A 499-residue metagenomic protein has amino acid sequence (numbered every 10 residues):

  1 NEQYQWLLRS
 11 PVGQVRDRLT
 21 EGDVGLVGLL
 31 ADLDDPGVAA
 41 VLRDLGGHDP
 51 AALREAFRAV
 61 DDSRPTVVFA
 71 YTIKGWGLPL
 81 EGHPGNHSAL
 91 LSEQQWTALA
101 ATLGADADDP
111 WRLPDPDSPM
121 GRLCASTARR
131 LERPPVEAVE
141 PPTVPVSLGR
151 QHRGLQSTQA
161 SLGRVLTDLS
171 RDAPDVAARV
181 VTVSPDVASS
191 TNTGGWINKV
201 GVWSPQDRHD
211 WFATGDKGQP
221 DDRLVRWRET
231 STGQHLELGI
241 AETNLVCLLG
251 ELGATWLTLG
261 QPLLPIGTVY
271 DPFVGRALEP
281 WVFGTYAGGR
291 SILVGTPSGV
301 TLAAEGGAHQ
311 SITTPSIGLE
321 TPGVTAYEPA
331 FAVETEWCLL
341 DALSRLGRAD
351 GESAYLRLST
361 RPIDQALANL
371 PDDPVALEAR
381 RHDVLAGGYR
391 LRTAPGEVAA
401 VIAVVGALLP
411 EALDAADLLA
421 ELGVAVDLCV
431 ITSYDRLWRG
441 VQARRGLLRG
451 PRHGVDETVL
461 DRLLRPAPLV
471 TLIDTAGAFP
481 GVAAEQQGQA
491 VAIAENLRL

Functional and structural regions predicted by a protein language model:
N1-A107, T301-A308, L319, A326 (+2 more regions): Thiamine diphosphate
V38-G47, A51, W111, D115-A366 (+2 more regions): Thiamine diphosphate
H48, H87, L91, P272 (+1 more regions): Alpha-helix N-cap and loop-to-helix initiation/capping positions
V67-F69, V180-S184, D474: Short glycine-rich phosphate-binding loop at a beta-alpha junction
I73-G75, D186-S189, R361, T475-A478: Short, internal active-site loops enriched in acidic
Q94, A101, T314-I317, A492-L499: Two-metal-ion acidic nuclease core segments, chiefly of the RNase H-like superfamily
E242, L448-G450, G454-D456, Q489-R498: TIR-domain catalytic/interaction hotspot
T255-T258, A303, R361, R465 (+1 more regions): Ligand-binding clefts of soluble mixed alpha/beta catalytic domains
